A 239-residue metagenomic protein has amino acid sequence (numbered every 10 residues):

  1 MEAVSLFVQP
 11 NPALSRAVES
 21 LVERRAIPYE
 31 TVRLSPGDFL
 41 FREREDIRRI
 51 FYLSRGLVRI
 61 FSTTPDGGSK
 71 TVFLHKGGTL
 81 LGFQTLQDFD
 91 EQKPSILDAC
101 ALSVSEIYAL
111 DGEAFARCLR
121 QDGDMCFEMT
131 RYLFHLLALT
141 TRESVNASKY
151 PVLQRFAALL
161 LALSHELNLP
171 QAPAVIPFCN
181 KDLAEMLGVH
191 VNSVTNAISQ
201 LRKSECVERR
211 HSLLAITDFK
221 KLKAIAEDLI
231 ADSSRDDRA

Functional and structural regions predicted by a protein language model:
M1-F39, L80, T85-D90: Cyclic nucleotide-binding regulatory module and flanking cytosolic helices
T31-R33, L74, A101, A109 (+2 more regions): Short aromatic/basic micro-patch
D38-L102: Cyclic nucleotide-binding regulatory domains
F61, F83-Q84, R117-C118, L159 (+1 more regions): Residues that scaffold the ATP/ADP-binding catalytic core of kinase and kinase-like folds
L74-F134, A138: Cyclic-nucleotide recognition modules
V104, R120-G188: Polybasic "coupling" helices that flank or enter modular domains
L163-A239: Phosphate-/nucleic-acid-contacting segments
